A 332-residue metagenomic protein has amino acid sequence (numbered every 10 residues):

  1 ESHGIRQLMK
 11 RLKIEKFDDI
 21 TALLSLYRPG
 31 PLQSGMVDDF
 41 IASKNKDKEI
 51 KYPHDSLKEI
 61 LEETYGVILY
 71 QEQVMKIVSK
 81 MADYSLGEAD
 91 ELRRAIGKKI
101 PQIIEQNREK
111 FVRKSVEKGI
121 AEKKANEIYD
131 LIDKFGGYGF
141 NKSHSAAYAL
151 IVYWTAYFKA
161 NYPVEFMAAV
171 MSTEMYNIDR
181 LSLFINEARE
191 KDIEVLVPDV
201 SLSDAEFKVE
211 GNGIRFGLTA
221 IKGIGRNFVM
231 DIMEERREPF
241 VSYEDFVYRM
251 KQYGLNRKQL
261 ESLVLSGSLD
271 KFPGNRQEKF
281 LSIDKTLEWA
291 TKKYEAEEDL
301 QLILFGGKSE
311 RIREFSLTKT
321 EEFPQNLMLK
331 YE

Functional and structural regions predicted by a protein language model:
E1-E332: Noncatalytic, beta-rich nucleic-acid-contacting surfaces in large DNA/RNA-processing enzymes
